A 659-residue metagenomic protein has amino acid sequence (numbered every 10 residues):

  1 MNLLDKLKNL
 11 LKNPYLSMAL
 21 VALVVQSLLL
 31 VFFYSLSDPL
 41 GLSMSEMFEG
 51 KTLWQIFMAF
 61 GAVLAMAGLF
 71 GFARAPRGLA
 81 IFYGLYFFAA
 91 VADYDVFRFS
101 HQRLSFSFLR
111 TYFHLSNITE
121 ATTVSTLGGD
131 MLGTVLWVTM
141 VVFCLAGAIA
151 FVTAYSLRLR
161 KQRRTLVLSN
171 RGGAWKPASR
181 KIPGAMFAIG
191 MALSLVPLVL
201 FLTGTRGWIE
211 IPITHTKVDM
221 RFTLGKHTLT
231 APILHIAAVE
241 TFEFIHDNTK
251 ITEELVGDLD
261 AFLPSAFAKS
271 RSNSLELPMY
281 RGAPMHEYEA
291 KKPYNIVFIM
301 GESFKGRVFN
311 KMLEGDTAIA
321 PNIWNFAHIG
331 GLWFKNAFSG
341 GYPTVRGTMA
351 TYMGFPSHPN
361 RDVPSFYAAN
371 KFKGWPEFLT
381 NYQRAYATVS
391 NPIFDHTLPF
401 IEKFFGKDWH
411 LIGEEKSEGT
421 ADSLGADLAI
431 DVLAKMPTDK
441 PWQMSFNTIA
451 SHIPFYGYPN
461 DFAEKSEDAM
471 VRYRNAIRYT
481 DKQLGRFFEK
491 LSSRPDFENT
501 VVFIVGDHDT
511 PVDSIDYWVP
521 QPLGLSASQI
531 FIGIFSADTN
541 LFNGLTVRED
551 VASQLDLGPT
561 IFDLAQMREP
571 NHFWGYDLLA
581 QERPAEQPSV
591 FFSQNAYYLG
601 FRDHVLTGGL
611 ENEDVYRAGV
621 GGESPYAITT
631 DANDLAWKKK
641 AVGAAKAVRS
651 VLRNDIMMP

Functional and structural regions predicted by a protein language model:
N2-E243: Transmembrane and membrane-interface helices of multi-pass, inner-membrane envelope-modifying transferases
N13-S17, G71-F72, P76, L168 (+1 more regions): Membrane-interface soluble catalytic domains
M191-F298, S303-E467, N475, L578: Active-site-proximal alpha/beta segments of enzymes that process anionic O-linked groups
I299, S303, I504, H508 (+1 more regions): Catalytic glutamate of the conserved HExxH
P321, D427, D431, R478 (+4 more regions): Feature representing long, continuous alpha-helical segments
D427-I430, A434, F462-T500: A long, amphipathic alpha-helix that forms part of the scaffold/cap immediately adjacent to metal-dependent active
L433, F488, V501-F503, I561 (+1 more regions): Short, hydrophobic alpha-helical segments
E498, I504-N543: Histidine-centered active-site microenvironments of extracellular/periplasmic hydrolases and transferases
